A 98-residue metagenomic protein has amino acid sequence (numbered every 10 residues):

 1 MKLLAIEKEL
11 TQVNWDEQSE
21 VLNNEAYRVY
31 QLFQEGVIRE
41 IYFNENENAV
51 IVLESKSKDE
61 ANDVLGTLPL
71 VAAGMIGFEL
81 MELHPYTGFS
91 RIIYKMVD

Functional and structural regions predicted by a protein language model:
M1-D98: Conserved, structured core segments of small domains
